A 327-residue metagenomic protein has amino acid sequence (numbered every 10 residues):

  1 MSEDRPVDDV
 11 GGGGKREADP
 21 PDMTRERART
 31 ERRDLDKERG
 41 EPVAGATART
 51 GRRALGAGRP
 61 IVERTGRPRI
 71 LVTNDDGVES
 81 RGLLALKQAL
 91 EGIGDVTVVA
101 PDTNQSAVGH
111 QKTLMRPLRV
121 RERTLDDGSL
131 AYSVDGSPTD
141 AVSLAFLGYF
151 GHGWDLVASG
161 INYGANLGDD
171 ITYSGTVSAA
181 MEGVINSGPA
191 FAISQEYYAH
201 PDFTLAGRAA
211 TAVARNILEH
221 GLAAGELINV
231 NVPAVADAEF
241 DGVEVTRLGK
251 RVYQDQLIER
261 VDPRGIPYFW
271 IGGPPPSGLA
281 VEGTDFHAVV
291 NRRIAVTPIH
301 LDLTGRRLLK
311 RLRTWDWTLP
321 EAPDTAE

Functional and structural regions predicted by a protein language model:
M1-T24: N-terminal acidic, proline/glycine-rich, low-complexity intrinsically disordered segments
S2-E3, R25-R29, R33-D34, G40-T73 (+1 more regions): A cross-family phosphate/adenosyl-ligand binding-site feature
T73, V99-P101, D135, S159-N162 (+3 more regions): Short beta-strand segments
A145-G151, S178-P189: Alpha-helix C-terminal capping segments
L156: Short, Asp-centered acidic motifs that coordinate Mg2+ and/or phosphate in catalytic or ligand-binding sites
A165-S174: Glycine/threonine-rich flexible loop motifs
V184-A206: Glycine-rich phosphate/pyrophosphate-binding loops and their adjacent beta-strand/loop elements at enzyme active sites
L205-E327: Electrostatically charged, flexible surface regions
